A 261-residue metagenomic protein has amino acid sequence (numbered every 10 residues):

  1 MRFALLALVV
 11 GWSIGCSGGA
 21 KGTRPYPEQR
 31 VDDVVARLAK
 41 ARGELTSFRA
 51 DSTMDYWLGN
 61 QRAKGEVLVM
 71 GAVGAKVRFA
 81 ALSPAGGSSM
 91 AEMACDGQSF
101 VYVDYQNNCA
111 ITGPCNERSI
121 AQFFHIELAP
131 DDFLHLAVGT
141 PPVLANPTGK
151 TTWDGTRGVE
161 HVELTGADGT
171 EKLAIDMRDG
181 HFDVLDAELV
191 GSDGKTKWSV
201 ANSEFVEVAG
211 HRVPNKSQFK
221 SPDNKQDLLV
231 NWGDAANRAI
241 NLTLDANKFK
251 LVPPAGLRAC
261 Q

Functional and structural regions predicted by a protein language model:
M1-C16: Sec-dependent bacterial lipoprotein signal peptides
G15-E66, P253, R258-Q261: N-terminal leader/targeting segments and the immediate start of mature chains
K40-F48, N60-A63, M70-A75, M93 (+2 more regions): Edge/loop elements at the starts and ends of beta-strands within beta-rich repeat scaffolds
T53-G59, P84-S88, S192, E207 (+1 more regions): Hydrophobic lipid-interacting interfaces of membrane-associated proteins
Q61-E66, S88-C95, K195-V200: Amphipathic hydrophobic-ligand
A75-D131: An acidic-aromatic
V138-P142: Scaffold/interface architecture of coatomer-like assemblies
G149-Q261: Gly/Pro-enriched, hydrophobic low-complexity segments that function as extracytoplasmic propeptides/linkers
